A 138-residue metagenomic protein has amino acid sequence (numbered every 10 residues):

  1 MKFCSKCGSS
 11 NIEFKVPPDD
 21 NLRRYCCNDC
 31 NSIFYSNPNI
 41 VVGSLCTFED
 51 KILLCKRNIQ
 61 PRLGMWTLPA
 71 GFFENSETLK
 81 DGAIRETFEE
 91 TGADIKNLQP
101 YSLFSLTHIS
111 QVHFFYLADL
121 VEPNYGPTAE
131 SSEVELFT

Functional and structural regions predicted by a protein language model:
M1-G43: Acidic, metal-coordinating catalytic segment for phosphate/diphosphate chemistry, firing primarily on the Nudix
F3-K6, R24, L45, L54 (+2 more regions): Conserved hydrophobic/aromatic beta-strand scaffold that supports enzyme active sites
E13-F14, L54, N97-S102: A short linear hydrophobic-aromatic micro-motif
V16, S36-N37, R57, Y125-T128: Short histidine-centered beta-strand/loop micro-motifs that create catalytic or ligand/metal-coordination sites
D19, Q60, F104-H108: A short beta-turn/loop motif at secondary-structure boundaries
L22, N37-V41, T47, P61-L63 (+2 more regions): Short connector loops at helix/strand junctions that flank enzyme active sites, especially segments positioning acidic
T47-E89: Conserved Nudix-box catalytic region and its N-terminal flanking loop in Nudix hydrolases and closely related
F73-T138: Unchanged
